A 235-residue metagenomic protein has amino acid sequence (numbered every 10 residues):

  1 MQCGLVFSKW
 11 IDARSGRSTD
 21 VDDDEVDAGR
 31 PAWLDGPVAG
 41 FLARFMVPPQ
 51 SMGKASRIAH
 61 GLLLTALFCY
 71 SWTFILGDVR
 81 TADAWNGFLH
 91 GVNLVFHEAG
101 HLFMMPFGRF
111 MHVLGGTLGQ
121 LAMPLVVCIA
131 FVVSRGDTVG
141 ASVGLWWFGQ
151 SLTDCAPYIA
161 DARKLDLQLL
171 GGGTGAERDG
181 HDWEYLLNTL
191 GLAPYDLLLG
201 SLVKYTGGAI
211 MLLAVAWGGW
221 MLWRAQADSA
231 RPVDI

Functional and structural regions predicted by a protein language model:
M1-V21: Cys/His-rich metal-coordination motifs, chiefly Zn-binding "fingers/knuckles"
K9, M104-M105, M123, D161: Active-site-proximal flexible loops/turns
T19-V21, V26, R231-I235: Short, low-complexity, intrinsically disordered N-terminal peptides in bacterial proteins
D23-M52: Short, Lys/Arg-rich, polar N-terminal cytosolic tail immediately upstream of the first transmembrane signal-anchor
W33, P37-G40, R44, G91 (+2 more regions): Low-complexity, intrinsically disordered, cysteine-poor segments enriched in small/polar and charged residues
A43-R80, F110-I235: Metalloprotease/metallohydrolase-associated module, dominated by Zn2+-dependent proteases
L76-V92: Interfacial/capping segments of alpha-helical transmembrane domains
H90-M105, G116: Active-site recognition of the HExxH zinc-binding catalytic motif
